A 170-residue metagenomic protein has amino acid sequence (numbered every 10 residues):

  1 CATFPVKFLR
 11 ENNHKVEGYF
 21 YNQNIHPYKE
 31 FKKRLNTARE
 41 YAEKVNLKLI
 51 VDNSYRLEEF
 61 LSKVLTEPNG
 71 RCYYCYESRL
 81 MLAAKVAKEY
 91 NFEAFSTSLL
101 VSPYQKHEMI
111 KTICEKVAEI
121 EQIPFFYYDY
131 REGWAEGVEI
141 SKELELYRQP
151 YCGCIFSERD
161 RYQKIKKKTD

Functional and structural regions predicted by a protein language model:
C1-D170: Nucleotide-activated chemistry modules centered on ATP-dependent adenylation/adenylyltransferase
